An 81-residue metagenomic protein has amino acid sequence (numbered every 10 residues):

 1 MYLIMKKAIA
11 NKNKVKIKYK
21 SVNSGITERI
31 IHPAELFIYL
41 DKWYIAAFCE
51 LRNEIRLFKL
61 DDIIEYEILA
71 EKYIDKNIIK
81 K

Functional and structural regions predicted by a protein language model:
M1-K81: Core beta-strand-centered patch of the WYL/Sm-like small regulatory domain
